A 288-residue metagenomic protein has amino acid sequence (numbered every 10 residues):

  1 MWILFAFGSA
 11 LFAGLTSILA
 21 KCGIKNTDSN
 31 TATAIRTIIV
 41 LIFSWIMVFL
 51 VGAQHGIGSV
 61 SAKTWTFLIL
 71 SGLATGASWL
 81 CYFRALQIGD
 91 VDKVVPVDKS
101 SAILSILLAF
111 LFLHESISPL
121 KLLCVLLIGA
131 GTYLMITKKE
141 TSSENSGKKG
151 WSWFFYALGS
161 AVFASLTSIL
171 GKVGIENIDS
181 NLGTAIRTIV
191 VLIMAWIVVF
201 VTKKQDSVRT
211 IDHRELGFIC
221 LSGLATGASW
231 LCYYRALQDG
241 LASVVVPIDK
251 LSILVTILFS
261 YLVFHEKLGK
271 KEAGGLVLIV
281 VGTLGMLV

Functional and structural regions predicted by a protein language model:
M1-F12, A20-L68, W79-G89, T137-Y156 (+3 more regions): Membrane-interface interhelical linkers
M1-G8, I103-V162, G269-V288: Juxtamembrane helix-loop boundary signature in multi-pass membrane transporters
G8, I35-R36, L70, V97-S100 (+4 more regions): Hydrophobic core positions of alpha-helical segments in small-molecule transporters and transporter systems
A10, G14, I18, W45 (+10 more regions): Hydrophobic/small/kink-forming positions within alpha-helical transmembrane segments of polytopic membrane proteins
G23, A32, A85, L111-L113 (+5 more regions): Hydrophobic/aromatic residues within transmembrane alpha-helices of multi-pass small-molecule transporters
N30-T31, D92, S118-L120, N181-L182 (+2 more regions): Residues that define the loop-to-transmembrane-helix transition and helix capping in multi-pass membrane transporters
I39-F43, V97-L111, V190-M194, I248-L262 (+1 more regions): Alpha-helical transmembrane segments of compact multi-pass small-molecule transporters, enriched in specific families
S44-H55, S105-S118, V162-E176, A225-D239 (+1 more regions): Hydrophobic alpha-helical transmembrane segments in multi-pass integral membrane proteins
